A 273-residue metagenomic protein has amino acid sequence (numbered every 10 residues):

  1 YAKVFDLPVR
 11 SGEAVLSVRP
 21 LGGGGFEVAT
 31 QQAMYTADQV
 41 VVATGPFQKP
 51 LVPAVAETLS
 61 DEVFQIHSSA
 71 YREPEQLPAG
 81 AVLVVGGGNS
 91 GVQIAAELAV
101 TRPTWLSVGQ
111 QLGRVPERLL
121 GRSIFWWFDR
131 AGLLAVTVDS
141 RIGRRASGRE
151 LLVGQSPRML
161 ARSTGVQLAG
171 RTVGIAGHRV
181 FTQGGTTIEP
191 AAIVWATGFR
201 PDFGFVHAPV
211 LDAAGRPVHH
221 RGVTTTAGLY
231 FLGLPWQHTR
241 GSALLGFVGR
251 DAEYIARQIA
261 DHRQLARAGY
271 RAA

Functional and structural regions predicted by a protein language model:
Y1-A273: Flavin (primarily FAD) cofactor-binding/catalytic cores of flavoenzymes
